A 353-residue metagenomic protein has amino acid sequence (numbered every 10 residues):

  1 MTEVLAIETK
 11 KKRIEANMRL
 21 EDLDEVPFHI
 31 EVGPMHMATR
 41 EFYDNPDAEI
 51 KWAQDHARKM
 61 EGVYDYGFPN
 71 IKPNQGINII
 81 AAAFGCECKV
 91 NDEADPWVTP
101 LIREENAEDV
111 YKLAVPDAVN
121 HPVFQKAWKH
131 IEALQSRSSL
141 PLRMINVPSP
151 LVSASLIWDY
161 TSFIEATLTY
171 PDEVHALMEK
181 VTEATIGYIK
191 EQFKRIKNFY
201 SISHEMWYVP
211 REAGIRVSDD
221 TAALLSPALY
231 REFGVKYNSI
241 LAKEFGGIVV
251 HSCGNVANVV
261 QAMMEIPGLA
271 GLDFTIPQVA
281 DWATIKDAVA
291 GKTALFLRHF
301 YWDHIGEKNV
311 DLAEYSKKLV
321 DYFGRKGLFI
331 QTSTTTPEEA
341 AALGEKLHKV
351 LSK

Functional and structural regions predicted by a protein language model:
M1-N45, E49, Y66-P73, D117-K353: Active-site loop segments of alpha/beta catalytic cores
F28, C88-P96: Conserved donor-binding loop and adjoining core beta-sheet/short helix segment in diverse acyl/aminoacyl transferases
F42-V90: Membrane helical hairpin/interfacial module
E93-K129: A gly/proline- and charged-residue-enriched helix-loop-helix capping module
